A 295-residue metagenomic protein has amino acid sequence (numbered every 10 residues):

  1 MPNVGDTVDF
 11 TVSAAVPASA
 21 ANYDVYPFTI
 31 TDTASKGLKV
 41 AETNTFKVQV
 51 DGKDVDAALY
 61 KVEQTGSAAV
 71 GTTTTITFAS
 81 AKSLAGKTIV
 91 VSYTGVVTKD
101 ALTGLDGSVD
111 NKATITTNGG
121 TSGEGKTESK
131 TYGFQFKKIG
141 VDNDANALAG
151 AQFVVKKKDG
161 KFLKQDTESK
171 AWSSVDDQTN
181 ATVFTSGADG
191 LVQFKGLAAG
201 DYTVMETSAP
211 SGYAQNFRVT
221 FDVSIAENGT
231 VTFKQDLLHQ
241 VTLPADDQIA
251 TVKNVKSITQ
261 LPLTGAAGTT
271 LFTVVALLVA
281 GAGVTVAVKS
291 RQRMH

Functional and structural regions predicted by a protein language model:
M1-H295: Solvent-exposed loop/turn and edge beta-strand elements of beta-rich ligand-binding domains
